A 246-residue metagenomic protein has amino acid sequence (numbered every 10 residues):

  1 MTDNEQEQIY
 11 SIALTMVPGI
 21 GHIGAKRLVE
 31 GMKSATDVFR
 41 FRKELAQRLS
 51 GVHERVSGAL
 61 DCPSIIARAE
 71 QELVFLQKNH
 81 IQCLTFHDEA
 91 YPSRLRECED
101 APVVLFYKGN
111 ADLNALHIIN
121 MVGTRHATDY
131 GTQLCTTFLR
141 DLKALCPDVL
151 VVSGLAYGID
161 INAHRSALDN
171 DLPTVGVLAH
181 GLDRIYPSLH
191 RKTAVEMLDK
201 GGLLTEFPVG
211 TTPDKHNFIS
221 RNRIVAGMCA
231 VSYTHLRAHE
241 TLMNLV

Functional and structural regions predicted by a protein language model:
M1-D141, D199: Short, positively charged patches
T2-E5, T85-E240: Glycine-biased, small-residue-rich flexible motifs in mid-sequence functional cores and linkers
